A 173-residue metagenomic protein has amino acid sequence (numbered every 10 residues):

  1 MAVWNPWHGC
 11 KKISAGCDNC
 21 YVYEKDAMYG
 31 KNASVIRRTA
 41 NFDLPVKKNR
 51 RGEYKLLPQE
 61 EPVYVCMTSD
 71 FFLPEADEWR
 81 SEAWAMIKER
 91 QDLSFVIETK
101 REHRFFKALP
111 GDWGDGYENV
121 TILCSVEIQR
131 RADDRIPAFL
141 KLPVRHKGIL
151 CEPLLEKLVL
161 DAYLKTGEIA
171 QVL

Functional and structural regions predicted by a protein language model:
M1-W4: Short Cys/His-rich Zn2+-coordinating modules
P6-D26: Local cysteine-cluster metal-coordination motifs and their immediate loop/turn environment, predominantly Fe-S cluster
H8-K11, A33, P74, R130: Residue-level detector of secondary-structure boundary/capping sites
I13, R38, E118: Residues that flank catalytic or metal-binding motifs in active/ligand-binding sites
Y21, Y29-N32, E75-D77: Short, glycine/acidic-enriched capping/hinge loops at junctions between secondary-structure elements
K25-P45: Non-heme iron-sulfur electron-transfer modules
F42-L173: Conserved AdoMet/S-adenosylmethionine-binding subsite of the radical SAM
